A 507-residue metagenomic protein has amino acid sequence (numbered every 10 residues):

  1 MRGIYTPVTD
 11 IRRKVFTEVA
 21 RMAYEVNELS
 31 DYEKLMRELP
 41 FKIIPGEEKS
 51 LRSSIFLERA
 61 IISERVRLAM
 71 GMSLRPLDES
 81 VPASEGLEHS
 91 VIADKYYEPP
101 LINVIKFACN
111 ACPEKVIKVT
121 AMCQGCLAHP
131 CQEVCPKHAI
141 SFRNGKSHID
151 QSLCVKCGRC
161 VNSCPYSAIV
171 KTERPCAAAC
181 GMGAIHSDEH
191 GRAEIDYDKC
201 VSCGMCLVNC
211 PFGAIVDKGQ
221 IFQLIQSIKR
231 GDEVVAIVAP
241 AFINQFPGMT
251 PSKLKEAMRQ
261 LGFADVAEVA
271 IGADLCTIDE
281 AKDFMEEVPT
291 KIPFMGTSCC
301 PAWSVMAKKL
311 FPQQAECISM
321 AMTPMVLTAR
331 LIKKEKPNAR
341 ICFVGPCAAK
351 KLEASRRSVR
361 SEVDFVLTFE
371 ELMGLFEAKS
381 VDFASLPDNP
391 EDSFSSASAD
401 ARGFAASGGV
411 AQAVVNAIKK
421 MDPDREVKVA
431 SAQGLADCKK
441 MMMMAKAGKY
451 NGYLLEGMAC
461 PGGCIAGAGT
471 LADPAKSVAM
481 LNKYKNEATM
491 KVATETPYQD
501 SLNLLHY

Functional and structural regions predicted by a protein language model:
M1-L77, L87, D217-Y507: Iron-sulfur-associated redox domains of electron-transfer enzymes in respiratory and anaerobic energy metabolism
A60, A83-L87, K95-L101: Extended, highly charged accessory segments
D78-S80, V104: C-terminal edge-of-domain segments
V91-T120, K137-H138: N-terminal [4Fe-4S]-dependent radical SAM core
N110-K118, S141-K146, S187, M205-L207 (+3 more regions): Gly-rich Lys/Arg/Thr-decorated short loops/hinges at beta-loop-alpha junctions or inter-strand turns that position
C123: Conserved, function-defining core regions and hallmark residues within catalytic/recognition domains
A128-Q151, R159-D196, V201, M205-Q220: Iron-sulfur cluster-binding cysteine motifs and their immediate structural context in ferredoxin-like electron-transfer
